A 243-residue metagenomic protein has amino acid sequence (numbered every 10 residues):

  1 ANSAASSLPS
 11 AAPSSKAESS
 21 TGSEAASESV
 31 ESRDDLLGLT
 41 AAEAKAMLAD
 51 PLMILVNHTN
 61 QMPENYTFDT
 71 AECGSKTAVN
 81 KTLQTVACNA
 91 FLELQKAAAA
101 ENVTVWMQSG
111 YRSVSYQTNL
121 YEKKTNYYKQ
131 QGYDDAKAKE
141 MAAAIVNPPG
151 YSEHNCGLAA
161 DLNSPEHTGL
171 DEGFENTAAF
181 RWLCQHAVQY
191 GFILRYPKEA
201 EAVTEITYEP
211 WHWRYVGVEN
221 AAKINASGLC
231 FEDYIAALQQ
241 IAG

Functional and structural regions predicted by a protein language model:
A1-G243: Extracytoplasmic cell-surface/polysaccharide-interacting catalytic and binding patches
